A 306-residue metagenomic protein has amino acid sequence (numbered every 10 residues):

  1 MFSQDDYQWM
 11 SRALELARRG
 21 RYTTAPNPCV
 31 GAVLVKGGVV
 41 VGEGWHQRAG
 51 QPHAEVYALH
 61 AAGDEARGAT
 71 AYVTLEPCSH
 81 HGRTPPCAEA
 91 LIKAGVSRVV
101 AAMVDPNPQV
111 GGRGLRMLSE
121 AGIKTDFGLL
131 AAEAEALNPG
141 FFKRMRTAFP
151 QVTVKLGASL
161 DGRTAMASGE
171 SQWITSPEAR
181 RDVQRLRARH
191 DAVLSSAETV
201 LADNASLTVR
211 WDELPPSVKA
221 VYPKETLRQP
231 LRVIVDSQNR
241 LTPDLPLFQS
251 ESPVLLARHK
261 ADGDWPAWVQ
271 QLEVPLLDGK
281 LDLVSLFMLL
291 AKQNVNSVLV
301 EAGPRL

Functional and structural regions predicted by a protein language model:
D5-A25, R144: Short, basic/aromatic recognition patches
A13, E55-A58, A62, C87 (+4 more regions): Generic hydrophobic alpha-helical segments
P26-C29, Q151-V152: Short, small/polar residue-rich loop motifs at catalytic or cofactor-binding pockets
V30-G38, L156-G157: Short beta-strand scaffold segments in enzyme catalytic cores
L34-E135, K260: Zn2+-dependent cytidine deaminase-like catalytic core
N138-F149: Flexible, polar/acidic helix-loop-strand segments at domain edges
K143, T153-L160, T164-S297, R305: Active-site ligand-binding patch in enzyme domains
